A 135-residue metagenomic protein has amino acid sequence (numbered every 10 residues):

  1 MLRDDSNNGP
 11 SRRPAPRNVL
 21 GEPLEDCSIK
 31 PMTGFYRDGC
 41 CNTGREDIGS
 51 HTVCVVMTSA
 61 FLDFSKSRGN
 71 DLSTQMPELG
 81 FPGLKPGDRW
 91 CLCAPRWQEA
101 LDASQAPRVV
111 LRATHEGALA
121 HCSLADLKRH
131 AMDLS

Functional and structural regions predicted by a protein language model:
R3-A60, A131-D133: Extended boundary segments
V56-D71: Short, basic/aromatic beta-hairpin or loop at an interaction surface
S73-G80: Short alpha-helix capping/helix-loop boundary micro-motifs
W97-A120: Short, compositionally biased
E116-S135: Glycine- and charge-enriched low-complexity intrinsically disordered segments
